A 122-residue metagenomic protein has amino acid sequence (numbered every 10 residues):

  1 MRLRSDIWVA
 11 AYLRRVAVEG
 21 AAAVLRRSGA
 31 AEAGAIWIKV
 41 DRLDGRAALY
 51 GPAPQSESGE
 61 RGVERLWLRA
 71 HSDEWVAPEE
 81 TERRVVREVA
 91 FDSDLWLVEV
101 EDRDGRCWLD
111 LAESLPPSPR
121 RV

Functional and structural regions predicted by a protein language model:
M1-W37, R42-L43, D102-D104, W108 (+1 more regions): N-terminal, charge-rich interaction modules
W37, L49, L97-E99: Conserved hydrophobic/aromatic beta-strand scaffold that supports enzyme active sites
R46: Conserved phosphate-interacting/catalytic interface
L49-S56: Short Gly/aromatic-enriched secondary-structure transition segments
A53, G62-V122: Helix-rich interaction surfaces within compact, conserved domain-sized segments that mediate assembly or partner
S58-E60: Accessory substrate-recognition/RNA-binding modules or partner subunits associated with SAM-dependent
